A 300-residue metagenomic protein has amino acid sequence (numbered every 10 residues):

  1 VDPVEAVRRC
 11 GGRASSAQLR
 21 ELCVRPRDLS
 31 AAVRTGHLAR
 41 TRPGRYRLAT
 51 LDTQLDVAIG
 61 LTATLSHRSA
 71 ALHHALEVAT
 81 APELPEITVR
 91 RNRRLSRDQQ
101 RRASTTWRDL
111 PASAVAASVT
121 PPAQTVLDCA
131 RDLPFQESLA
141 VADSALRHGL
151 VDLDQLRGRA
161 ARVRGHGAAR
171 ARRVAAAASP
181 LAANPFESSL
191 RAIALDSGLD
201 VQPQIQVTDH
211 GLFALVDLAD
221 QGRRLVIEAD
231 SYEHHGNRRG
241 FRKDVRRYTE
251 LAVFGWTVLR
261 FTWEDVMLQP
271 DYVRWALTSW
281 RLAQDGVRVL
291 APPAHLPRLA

Functional and structural regions predicted by a protein language model:
V1-G167, L282-A300: Short gly/ser-rich loop at a beta-strand->alpha-helix junction or flexible surface loop bordering the NTP-binding
L61, L146-A300: Surface segments flanking catalytic/ligand-binding clefts of nucleic-acid enzymes
